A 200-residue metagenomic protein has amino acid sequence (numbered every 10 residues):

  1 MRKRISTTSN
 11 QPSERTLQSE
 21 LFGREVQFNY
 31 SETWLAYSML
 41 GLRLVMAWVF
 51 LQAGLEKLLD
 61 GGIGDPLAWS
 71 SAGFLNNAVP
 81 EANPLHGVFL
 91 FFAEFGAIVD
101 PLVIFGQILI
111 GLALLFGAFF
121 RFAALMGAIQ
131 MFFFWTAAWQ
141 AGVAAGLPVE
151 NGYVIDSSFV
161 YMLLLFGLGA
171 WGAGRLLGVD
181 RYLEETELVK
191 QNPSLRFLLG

Functional and structural regions predicted by a protein language model:
M1-V79, L85-L109, F116-G200: Extended, low-polarity transmembrane helix blocks
